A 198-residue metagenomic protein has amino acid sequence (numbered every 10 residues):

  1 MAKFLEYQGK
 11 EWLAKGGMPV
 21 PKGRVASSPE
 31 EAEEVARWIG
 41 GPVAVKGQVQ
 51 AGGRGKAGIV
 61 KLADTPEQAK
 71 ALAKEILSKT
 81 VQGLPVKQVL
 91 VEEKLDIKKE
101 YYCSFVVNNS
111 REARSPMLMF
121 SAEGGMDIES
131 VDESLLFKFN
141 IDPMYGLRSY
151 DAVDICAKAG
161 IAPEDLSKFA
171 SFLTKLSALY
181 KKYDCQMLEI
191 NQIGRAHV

Functional and structural regions predicted by a protein language model:
M1-G41: A conserved helix-loop-beta module that forms one wall/lid of the active-site cleft in ATP-utilizing catalytic domains
E6-Q8, W12-L13, W38-R54, G83-I97 (+3 more regions): ATP-grasp fold ATP-binding core
V20-G23, V45-L72, Y102, S115 (+1 more regions): Glycine-rich phosphate-binding loop of ATP-grasp-fold ATP-dependent ligases
W38-A44, L62-V86, E123-M126: Active-site cofactor/substrate anionic-group-binding motifs, chiefly glycine- and Lys/Arg-rich phosphate-binding loops
Q82-N140: Hydrophobic alpha-helical hairpins/lids featuring a short glycine-rich hinge
G124-F169: Cap/lid and interdomain-hinge subdomains that line or gate substrate/regulatory clefts in soluble alpha/beta enzymes
D151-I193: A long amphipathic alpha-helix within ATP-dependent nucleotide-binding catalytic cores
A196-V198: Conserved small/polar residues in nucleotide/adenosyl-binding loops
